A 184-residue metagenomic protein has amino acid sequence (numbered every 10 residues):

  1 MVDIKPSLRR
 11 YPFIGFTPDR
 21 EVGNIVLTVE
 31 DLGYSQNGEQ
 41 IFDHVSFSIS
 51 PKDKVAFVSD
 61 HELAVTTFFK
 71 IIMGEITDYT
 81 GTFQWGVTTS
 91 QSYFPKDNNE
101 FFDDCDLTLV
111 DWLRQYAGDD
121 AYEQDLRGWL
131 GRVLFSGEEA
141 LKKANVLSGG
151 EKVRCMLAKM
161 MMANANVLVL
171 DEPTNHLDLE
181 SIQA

Functional and structural regions predicted by a protein language model:
V2-V26: ABC-family P-loop ATPase nucleotide-binding domain
D19-A184: ABC ATP-binding cassette signature C-motif
